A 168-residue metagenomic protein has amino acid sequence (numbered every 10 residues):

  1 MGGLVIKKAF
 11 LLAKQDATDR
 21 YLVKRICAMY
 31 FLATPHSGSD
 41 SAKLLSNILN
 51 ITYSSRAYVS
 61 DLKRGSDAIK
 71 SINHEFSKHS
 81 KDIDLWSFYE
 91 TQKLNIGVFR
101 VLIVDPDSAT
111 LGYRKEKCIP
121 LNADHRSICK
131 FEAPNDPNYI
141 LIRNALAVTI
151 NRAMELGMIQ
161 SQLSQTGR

Functional and structural regions predicted by a protein language model:
M1-K78: Serine-dependent carboxylesterase/thioesterase catalytic core of lipase-like alpha/beta-hydrolase/SGNH enzymes
E75-R168: C-terminal catalytic-base region of ester-bond hydrolases, centering on the histidine of the charge-relay
